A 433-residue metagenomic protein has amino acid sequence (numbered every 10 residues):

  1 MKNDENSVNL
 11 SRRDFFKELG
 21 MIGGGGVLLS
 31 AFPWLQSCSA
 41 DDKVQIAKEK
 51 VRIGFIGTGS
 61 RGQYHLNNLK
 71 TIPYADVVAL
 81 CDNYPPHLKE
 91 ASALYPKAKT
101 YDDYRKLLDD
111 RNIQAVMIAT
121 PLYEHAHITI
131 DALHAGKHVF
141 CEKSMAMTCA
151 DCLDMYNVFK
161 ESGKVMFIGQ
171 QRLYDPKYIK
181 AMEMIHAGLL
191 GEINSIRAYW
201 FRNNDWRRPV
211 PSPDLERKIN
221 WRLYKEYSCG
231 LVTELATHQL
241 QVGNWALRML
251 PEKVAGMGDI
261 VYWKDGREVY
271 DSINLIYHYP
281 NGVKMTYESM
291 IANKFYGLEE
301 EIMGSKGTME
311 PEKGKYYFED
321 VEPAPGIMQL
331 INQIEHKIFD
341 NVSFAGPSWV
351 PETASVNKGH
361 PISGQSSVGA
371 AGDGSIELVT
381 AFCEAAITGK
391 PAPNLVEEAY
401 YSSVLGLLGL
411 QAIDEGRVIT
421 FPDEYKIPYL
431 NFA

Functional and structural regions predicted by a protein language model:
M1-S11: N-terminal secretory signal peptides
I22-Y95, D175, G243: N-terminal Rossmann-like dinucleotide-binding module
G57, R61, E161-I168, R172-R267 (+3 more regions): Predominantly a Rossmann-like dinucleotide-binding segment in NAD(P)-dependent oxidoreductases
L88, A370, G374-L378, L405-G416: Stable alpha-helical structural segments in soluble proteins, enriched in small hydrophobic residues
K99-D103: Conserved SAM-binding strand-loop segment of SAM-dependent methyltransferases
V116-M117: N-terminal Rossmann-like NAD(P) cofactor-binding module of classical short-chain dehydrogenase/reductase
P121-L122, A126-Y174, G188: Beta-strand-loop-alpha-helix segment that lines the small-molecule cofactor/substrate pocket of alpha/beta enzymes
V210-N220, L231, N244-A246, K253 (+6 more regions): C-terminal glycine/acidic-rich active-site capping loop/insertion
